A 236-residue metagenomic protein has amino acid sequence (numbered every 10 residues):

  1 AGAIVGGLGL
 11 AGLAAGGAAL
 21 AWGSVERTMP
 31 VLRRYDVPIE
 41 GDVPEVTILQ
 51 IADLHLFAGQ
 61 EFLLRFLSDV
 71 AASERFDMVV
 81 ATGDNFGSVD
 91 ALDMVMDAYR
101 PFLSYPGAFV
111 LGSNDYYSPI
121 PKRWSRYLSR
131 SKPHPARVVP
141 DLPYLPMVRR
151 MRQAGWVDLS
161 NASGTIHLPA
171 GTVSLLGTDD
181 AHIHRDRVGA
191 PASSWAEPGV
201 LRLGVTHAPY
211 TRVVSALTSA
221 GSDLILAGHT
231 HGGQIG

Functional and structural regions predicted by a protein language model:
A1-A11: N-terminal secretory signal peptides and thylakoid transit peptides that target proteins across membranes
A15-A98: N-terminal active-site segment of His-dependent metallophosphoesterases
R27, L54-G59, D84-S88, P135-R137 (+2 more regions): Short, flexible loop segments at the rims of nucleotide/cofactor-binding pockets, characterized by
T47-Q50, V79-A81, F109-V110, G204 (+1 more regions): Residue-level marker for buried hydrophobic side chains located in beta-strands that build the well-ordered beta-sheet
D53, G83-D84, G112, H207 (+1 more regions): Active-site glycine-centered loops adjacent to acidic/histidine catalytic or metal-binding residues that shape
L56, F86-G87, D115, Y210 (+1 more regions): Short active-site segment of divalent metal-dependent hydrolases/proteases that encodes the spacing between
F62-H167: Core catalytic region of metal-dependent phosphoesterases/phosphodiesterases, especially metallo-beta-lactamase-like
A72-R75, L103, R150-V157, A162-G236: His/acidic metal-ligating clusters that form di-metal
